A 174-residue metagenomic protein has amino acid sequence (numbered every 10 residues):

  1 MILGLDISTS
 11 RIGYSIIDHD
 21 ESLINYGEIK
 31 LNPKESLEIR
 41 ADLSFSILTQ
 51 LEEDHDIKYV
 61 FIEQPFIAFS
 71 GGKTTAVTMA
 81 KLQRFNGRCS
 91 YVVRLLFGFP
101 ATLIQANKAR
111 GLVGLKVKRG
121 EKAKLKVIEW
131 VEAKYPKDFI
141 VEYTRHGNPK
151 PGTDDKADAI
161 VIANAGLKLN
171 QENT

Functional and structural regions predicted by a protein language model:
M1-T174: Phosphate- and other anionic-substrate recognition elements at nucleic-acid/protein interfaces
